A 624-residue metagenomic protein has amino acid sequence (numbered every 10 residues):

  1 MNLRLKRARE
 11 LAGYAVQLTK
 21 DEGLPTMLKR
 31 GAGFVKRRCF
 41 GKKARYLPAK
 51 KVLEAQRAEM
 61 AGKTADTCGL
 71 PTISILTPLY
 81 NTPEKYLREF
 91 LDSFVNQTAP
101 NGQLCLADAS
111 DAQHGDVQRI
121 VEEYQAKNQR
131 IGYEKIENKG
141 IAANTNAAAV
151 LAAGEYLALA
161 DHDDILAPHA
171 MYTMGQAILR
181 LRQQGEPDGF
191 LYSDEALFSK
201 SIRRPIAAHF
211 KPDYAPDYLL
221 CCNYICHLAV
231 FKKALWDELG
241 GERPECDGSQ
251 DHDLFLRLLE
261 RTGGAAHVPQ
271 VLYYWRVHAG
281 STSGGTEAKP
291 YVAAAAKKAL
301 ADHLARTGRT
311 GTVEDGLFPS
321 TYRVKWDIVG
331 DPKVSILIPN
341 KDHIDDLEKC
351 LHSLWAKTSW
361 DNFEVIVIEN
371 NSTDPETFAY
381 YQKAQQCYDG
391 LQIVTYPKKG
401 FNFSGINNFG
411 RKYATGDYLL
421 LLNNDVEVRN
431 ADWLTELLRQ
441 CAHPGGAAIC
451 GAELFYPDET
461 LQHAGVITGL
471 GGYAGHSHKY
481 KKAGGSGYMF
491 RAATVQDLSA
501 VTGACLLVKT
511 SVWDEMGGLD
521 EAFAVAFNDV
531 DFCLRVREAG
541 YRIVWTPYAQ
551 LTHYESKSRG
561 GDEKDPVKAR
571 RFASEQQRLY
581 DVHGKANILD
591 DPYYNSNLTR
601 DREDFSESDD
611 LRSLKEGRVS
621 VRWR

Functional and structural regions predicted by a protein language model:
N2, K6, E10-C68, K289-D331 (+5 more regions): C-terminal, non-catalytic tails of nucleotide-sugar-dependent glycosyltransferases
R38-A288, D302: Nucleotide-sugar donor-binding/catalytic module of glycosyltransferases that assemble extracellular/cell-envelope
D92-N101, H352-N362: Short, acidic, metal-binding catalytic loop of nucleotide-sugar glycosyltransferases
I136-A152, Y396-A414: Glycine-rich, basic loop-to-helix element that forms the pyrophosphate-binding segment of sugar-nucleotide handling
G154-I165, G416-R429: Short beta-strand-to-loop acidic/aromatic patch adjacent to the donor-nucleotide binding site
H169-P205, V426-Y473: Conserved donor NDP-sugar-binding/catalytic core segment of glycosyltransferases
L235, E245-V271, L300, W433-L438 (+2 more regions): A short, conserved alpha-helix in the catalytic core of glycosyltransferases
P269-T286, G316-Y322, F455, E521 (+3 more regions): Active-site donor/metal-binding and catalytic loop motifs of nucleotide-sugar-dependent glycosylation enzymes
